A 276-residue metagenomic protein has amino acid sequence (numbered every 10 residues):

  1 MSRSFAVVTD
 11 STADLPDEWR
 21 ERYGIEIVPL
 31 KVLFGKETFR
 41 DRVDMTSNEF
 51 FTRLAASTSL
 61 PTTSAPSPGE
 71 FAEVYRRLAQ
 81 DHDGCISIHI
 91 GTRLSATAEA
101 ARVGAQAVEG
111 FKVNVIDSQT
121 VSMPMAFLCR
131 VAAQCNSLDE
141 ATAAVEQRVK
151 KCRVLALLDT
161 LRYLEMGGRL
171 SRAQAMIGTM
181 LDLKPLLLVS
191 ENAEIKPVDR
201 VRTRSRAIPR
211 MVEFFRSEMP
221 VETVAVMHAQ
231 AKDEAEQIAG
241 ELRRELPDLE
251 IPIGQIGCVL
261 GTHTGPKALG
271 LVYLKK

Functional and structural regions predicted by a protein language model:
S2, S47-N48, P68, A72 (+1 more regions): Generic intrinsically disordered, low-complexity segments enriched for polar/acidic and small residues
R3, S11-R22, E26, L30-L33 (+3 more regions): Mixed-charge interfacial surface used for oligomerization/domain docking and macromolecular partner engagement
A6-S67: N-terminal glycine-rich anion-binding loop in soluble enzyme alpha/beta folds
R40-V43, F50-F51, A55, P61 (+5 more regions): Non-transmembrane, interaction-prone segments in cytosolic or luminal domains
T46-F51, Y75, R102-A107: A short glycine/small-residue-enriched secondary-structure motif
S57-T92, A100, V149: Glycine-rich phosphate- or other oxyanion-binding loops that anchor nucleotides, phosphorylated ligands
